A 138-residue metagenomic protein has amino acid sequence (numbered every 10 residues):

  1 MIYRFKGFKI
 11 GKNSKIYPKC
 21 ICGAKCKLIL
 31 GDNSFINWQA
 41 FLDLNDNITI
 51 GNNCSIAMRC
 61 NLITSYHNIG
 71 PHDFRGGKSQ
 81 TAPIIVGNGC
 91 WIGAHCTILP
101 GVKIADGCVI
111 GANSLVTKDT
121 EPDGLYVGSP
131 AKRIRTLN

Functional and structural regions predicted by a protein language model:
M1-I21: Extended, small-residue-rich solenoid/repeat segments and analogous flexible loops that form exposed scaffolds
K19-L30, F35-K103, S129-P130, R135-N138: Flexible, glycine/small-residue-enriched loop-and-beta-strand segment within the central core of proteins
G89, G107, G124: Catalytic-loop signature of eukaryotic-like protein kinases
A94, A112, P122: Catalytic-loop Lys-Pro-X-Asn motif of eukaryotic-like protein kinases
E121-P122, V127-P130: Acidic, glycine-centered active-site loop in nucleotide-sugar glycosyltransferases
